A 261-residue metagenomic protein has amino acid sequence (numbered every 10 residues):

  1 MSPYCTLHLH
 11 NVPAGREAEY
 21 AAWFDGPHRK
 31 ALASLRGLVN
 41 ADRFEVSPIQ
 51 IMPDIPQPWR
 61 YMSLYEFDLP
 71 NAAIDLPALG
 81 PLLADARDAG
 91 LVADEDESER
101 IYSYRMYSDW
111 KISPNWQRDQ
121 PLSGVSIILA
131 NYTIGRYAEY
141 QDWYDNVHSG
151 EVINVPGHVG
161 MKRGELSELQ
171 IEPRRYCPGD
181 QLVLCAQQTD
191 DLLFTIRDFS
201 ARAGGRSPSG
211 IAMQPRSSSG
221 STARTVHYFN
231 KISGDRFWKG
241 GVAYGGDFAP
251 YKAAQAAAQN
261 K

Functional and structural regions predicted by a protein language model:
M1-K261: Macromolecular interaction modules
